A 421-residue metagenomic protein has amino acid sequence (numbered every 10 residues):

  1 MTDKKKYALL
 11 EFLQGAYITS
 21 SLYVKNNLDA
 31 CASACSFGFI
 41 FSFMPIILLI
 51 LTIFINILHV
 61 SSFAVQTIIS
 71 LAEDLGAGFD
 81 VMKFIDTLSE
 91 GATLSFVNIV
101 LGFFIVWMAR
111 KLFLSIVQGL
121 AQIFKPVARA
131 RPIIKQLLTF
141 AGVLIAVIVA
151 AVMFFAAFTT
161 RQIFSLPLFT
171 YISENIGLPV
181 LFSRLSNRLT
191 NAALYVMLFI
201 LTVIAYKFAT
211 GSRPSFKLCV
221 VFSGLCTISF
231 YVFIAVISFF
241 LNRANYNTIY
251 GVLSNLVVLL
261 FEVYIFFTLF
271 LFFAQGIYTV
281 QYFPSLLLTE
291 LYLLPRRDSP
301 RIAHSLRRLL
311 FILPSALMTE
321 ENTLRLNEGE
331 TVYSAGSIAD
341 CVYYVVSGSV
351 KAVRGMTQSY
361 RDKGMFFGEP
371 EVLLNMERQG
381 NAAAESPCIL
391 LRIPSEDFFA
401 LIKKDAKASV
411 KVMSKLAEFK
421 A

Functional and structural regions predicted by a protein language model:
T2-T331, Y343: Membrane-embedded alpha-helices and immediately adjacent juxtamembrane helical segments in alpha-helical membrane
D29, N56, V60, L112 (+4 more regions): Histidine kinase transmitter module recognition
P126-A130, F399-D405: Short, polar/flexible loop-turn hinges at active-site or ligand-entry regions and domain interfaces
L324-L326, E330-P387, F398-I402, S409 (+2 more regions): Cyclic nucleotide-binding regulatory domains
L391: Conserved active-site beta-strand element of glycosyltransferases/polysaccharide synthases
